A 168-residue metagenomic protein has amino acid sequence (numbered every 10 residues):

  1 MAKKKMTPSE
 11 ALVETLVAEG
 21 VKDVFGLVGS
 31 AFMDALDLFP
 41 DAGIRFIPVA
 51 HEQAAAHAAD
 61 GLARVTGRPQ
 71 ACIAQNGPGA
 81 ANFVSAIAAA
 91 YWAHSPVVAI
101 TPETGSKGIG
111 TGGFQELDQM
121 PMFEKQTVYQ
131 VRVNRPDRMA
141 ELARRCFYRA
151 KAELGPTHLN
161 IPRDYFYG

Functional and structural regions predicted by a protein language model:
A2-G168: N-terminal alpha/beta PP-like core and its mobile active-site loop of ThDP/TPP-dependent enzymes
